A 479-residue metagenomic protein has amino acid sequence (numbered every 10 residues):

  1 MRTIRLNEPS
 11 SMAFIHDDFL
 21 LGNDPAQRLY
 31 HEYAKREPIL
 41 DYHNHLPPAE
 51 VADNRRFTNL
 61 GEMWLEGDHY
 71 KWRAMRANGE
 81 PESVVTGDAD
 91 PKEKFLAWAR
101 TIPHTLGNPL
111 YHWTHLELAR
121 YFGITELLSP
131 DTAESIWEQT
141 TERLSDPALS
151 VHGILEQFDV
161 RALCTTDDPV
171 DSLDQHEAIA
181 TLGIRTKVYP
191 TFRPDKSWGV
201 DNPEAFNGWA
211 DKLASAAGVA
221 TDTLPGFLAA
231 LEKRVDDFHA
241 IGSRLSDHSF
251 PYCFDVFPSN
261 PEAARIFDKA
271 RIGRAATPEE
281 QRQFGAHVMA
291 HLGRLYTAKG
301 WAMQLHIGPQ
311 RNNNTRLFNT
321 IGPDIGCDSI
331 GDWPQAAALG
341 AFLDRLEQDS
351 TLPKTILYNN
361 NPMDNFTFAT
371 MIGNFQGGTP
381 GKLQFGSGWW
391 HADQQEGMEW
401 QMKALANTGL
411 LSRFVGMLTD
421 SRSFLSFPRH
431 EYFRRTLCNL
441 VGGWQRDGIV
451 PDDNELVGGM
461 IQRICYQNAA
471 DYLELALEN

Functional and structural regions predicted by a protein language model:
I4-K299, T351-P353, L357-P362, A369 (+1 more regions): Metal-cofactor-binding active-site regions of metalloenzymes
T277-P278, C327-W333: A short acidic, glycine-rich active-site loop that binds or catalyzes chemistry on phosphate/adenosine moieties
M303-L305: C-terminal amphipathic alpha-helical interaction region
P309, N314: Hard-cation-handling environments
F318-I330: Active-site loop ensemble at the mouth of alpha/beta enzyme cores that anchors a bound cofactor
Q335-L339: Divalent-cation-assisted or electrostatically stabilized phosphate/pyrophosphate-binding catalytic cores
F342-Q348: Short, basic/hydrophobic alpha-helical segments
